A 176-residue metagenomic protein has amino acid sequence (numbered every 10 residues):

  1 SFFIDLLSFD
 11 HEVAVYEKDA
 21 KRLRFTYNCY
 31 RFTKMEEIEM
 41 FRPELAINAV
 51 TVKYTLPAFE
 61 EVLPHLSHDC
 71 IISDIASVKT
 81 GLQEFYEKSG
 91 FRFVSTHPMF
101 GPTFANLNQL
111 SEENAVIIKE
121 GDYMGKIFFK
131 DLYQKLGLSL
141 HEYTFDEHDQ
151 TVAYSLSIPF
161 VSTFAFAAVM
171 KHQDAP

Functional and structural regions predicted by a protein language model:
S1-E37, L45: NAD(P)+-binding Rossmann beta1-loop-alpha1 motif at the extreme N-terminus of oxidoreductases
F9, Y27-N28, H68, K88-S89 (+2 more regions): Short, structured coil segments at secondary-structure junctions
K18-D19, A76, G121: Residues in the short beta-alpha loop(s) of Rossmann-like NAD(P)-binding domains
A20-F25, G81-L82, M124-G125: Short, charged/polar "capping" segments at the starts of alpha-helices and the immediately preceding loops
E36-L63: Rossmann-like NAD(P)-binding element
A46-N48, S73, I117: Redox-cofactor binding/interface segments in oxidoreductases and associated redox assembly factors
A58-N106: Rossmann-like NAD(P)(H) cofactor-binding subdomain of soluble oxidoreductases
S111-P176: Internal alpha-helical scaffold of NAD(P)-dependent oxidoreductase catalytic cores
